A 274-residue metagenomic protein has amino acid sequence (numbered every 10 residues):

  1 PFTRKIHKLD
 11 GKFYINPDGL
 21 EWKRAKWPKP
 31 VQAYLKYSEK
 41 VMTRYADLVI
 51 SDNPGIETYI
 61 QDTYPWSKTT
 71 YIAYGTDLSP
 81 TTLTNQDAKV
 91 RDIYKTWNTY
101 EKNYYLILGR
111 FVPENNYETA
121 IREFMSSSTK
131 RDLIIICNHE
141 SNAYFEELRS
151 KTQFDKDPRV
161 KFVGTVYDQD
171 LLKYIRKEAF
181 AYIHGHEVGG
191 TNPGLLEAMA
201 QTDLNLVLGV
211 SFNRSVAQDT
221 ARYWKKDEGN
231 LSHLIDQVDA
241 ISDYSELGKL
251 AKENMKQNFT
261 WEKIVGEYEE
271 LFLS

Functional and structural regions predicted by a protein language model:
R4-K23, T69: Active-site proximal beta-strand in glycosyltransferases
V31-V49: Membrane-proximal helix-turn-helix segments that form the acceptor-binding/catalytic region of lipid-linked
E57-L78, T82-Q86, Y100: Helix-loop-beta element that forms the nucleotide-linked donor phosphate-binding surface in glycosyltransferases
T76, L108, D132-E147, K161-V166: Glycosyltransferase donor-sugar binding loop
I93-N115, I121-S128, I134: Conserved donor-binding/catalytic core segment of Leloir-type glycosyltransferases
Y174-G190, D203-L204: Acidic donor-binding loop of glycosyltransferase active sites
A221-G229, D236-S242: Conserved acidic donor-binding segment of nucleotide-sugar-dependent glycosyltransferases
S242-L273: A charged, aromatic-enriched C-terminal amphipathic alpha-helix characteristic of glycosyltransferases across folds
